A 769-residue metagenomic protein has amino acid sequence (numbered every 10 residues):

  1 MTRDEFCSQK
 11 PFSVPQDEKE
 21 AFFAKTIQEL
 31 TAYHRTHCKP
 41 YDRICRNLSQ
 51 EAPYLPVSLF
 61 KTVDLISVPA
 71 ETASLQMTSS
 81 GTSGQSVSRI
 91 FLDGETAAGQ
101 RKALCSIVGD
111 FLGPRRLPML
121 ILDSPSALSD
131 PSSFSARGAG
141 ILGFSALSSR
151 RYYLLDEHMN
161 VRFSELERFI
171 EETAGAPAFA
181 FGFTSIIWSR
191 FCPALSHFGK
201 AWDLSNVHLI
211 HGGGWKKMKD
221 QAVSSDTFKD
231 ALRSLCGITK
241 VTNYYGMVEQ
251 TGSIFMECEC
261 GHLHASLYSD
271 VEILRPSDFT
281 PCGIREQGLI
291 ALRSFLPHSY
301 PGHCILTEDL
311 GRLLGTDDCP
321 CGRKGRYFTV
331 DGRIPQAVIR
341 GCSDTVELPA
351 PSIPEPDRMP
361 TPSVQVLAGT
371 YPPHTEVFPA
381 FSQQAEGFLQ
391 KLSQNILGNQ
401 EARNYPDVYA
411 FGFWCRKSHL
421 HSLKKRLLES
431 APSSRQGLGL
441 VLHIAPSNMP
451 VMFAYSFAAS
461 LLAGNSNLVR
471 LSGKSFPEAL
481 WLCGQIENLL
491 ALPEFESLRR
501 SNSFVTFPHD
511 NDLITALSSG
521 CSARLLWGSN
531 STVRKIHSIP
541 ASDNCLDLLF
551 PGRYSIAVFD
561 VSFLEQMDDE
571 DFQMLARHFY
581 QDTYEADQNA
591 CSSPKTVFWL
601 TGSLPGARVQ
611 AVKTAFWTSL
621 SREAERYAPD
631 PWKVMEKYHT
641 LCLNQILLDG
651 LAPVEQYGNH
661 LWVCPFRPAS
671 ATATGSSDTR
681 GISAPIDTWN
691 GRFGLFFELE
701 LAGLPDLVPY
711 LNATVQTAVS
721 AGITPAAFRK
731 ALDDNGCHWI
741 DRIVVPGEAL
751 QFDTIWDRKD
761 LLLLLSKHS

Functional and structural regions predicted by a protein language model:
M1-S185, S189-H208, K240, P335 (+1 more regions): Nucleotide 5′-phosphate-binding alpha/beta core
M1-V14, E18-Y33, L142-F381, S518-S522 (+1 more regions): Active-site glycine/GP-rich loop and adjacent strand/helix microenvironment that borders small-molecule binding pockets
T78-S83, A459-A463, L707: Hydrophobic alpha-helical segments that mediate membrane insertion or helix-helix packing
V87-I90, L128-P131, K217-Q221, V451 (+2 more regions): A generic structural signal for short coil/turn motifs at secondary-structure boundaries
A97, R101-L104, S135-G138, S225 (+4 more regions): Amphipathic alpha-helical segments in well-structured domains
G109-L112, F198-K200, L490-S497, G606-A607: Alpha-helix termini
L122-S124, G214, P446, S472: Cofactor-binding loop segments of dinucleotide-utilizing enzymes, especially the Rossmann-like FAD- and NAD(P)+-binding
F378, S382-E386, E401-F411, S422-A458 (+1 more regions): Rossmann-like NAD(P) dinucleotide-binding subdomain of oxidoreductase/dehydrogenase enzymes
